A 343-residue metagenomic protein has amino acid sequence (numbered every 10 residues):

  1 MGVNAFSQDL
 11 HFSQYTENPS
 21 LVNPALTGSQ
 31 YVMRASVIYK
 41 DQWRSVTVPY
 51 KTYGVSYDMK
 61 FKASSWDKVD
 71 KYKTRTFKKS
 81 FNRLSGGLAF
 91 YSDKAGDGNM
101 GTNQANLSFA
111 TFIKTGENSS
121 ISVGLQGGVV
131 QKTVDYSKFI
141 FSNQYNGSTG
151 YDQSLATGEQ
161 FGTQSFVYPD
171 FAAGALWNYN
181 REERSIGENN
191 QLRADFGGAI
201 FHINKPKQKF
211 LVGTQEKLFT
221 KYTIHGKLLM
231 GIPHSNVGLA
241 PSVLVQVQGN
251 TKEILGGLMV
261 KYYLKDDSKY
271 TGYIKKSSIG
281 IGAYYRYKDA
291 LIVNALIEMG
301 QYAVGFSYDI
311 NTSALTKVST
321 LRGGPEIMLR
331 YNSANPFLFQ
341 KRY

Functional and structural regions predicted by a protein language model:
V3-S7: Sec/Tat signal peptide C-region and signal peptidase I cleavage site
Q8-Y343: Subset of outer-membrane beta-barrel
